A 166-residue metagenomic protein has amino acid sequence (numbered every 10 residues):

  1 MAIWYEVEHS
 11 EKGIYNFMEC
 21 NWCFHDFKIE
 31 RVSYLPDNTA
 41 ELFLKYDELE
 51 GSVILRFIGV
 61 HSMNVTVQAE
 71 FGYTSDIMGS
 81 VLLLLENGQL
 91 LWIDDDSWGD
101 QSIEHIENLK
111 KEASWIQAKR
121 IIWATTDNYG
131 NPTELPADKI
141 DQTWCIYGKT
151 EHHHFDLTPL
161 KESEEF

Functional and structural regions predicted by a protein language model:
M1-F166: Surface-exposed, interaction-prone regions used to assemble/regulate multi-protein complexes
